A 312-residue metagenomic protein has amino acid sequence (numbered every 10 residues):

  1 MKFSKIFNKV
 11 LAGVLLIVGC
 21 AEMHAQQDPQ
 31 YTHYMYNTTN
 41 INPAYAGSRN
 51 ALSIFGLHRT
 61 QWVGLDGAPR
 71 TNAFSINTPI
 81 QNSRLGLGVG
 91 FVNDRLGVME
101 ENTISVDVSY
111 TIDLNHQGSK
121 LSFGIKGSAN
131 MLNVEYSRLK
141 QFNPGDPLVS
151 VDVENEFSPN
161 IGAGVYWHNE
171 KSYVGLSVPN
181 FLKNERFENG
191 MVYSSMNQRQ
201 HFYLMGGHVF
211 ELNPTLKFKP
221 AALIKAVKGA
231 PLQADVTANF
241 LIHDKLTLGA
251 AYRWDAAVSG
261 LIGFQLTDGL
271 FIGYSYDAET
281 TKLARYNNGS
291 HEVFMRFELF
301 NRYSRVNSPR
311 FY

Functional and structural regions predicted by a protein language model:
M1-D28, A238, I262, F311-Y312: Bacterial Sec-dependent N-terminal signal peptides
Q26-Y312: Subset of outer-membrane beta-barrel
